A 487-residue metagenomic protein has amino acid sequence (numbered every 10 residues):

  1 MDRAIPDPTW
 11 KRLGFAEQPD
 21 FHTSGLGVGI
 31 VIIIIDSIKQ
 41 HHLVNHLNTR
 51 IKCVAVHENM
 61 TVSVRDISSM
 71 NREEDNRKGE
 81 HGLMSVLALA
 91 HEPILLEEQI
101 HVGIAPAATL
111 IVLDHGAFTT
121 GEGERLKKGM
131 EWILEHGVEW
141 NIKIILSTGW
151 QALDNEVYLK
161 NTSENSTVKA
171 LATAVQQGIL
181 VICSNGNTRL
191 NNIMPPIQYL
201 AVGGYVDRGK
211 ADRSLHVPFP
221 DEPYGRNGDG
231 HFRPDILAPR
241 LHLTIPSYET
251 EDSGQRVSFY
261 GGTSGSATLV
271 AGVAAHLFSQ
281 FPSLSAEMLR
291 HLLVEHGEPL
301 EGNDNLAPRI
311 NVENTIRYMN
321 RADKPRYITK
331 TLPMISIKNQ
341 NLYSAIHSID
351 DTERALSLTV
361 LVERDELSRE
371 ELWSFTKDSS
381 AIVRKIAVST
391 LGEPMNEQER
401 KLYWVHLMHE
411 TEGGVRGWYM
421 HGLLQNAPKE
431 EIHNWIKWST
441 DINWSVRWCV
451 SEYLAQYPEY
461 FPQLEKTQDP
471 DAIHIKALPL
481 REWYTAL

Functional and structural regions predicted by a protein language model:
M1-H22: Autoinhibitory propeptides
P19-E124, W140-I142, P195-Q198, R226-R233 (+1 more regions): Subtilisin-like serine protease catalytic core
H22, V28, E92, H115-Q198 (+2 more regions): Substrate-binding/access-modulating region of protease and related hydrolase catalytic domains
D36, K52-R65, I193-S279: Extracellular S/T/G-rich loop segment that most often corresponds to the catalytic His/Ser-adjacent loop
I142-I145, S279-S344, S348-V360: C-terminal subdomain of the subtilisin-like protease fold in secreted/lumenal serine endopeptidases
Y327-M334, T352-R364, S374, K385-N396 (+4 more regions): Structural detector for internal amphipathic alpha-helices that build alpha-solenoid repeat scaffolds
S336-A345, D365-T376, N396-M408, P428-W438 (+1 more regions): Amphipathic alpha-helical scaffolding segments comprising HEAT/armadillo-like alpha-solenoid repeats
I349-D350, S379-S380, T411-E412, I442-N443 (+2 more regions): Short inter-helical turns and helix N-cap capping residues of alpha-solenoid HEAT/ARM repeat scaffolds
